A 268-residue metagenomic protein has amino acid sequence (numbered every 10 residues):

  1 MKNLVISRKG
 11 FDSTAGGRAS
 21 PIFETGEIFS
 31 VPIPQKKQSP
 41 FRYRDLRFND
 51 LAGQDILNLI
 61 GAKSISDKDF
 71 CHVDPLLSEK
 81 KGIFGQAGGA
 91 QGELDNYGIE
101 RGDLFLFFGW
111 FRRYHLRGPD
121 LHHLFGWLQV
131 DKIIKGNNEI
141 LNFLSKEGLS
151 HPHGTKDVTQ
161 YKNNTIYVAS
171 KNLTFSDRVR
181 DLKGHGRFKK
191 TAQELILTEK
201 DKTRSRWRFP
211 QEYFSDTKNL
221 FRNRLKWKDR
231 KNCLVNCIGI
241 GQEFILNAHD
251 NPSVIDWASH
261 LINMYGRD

Functional and structural regions predicted by a protein language model:
M1-D50, I133-D268: Contiguous surface segments at macromolecular interaction interfaces
I6, L104, F125-W127: Conserved hydrophobic/aromatic beta-strand scaffold that supports enzyme active sites
K9-S13, L77, G88, G109-F111 (+1 more regions): Short, flexible loop/turn elements at secondary-structure junctions
G53-H122: Short N-terminal edge-element motif at the start of the domain
H115-N137: Short, compositionally biased
